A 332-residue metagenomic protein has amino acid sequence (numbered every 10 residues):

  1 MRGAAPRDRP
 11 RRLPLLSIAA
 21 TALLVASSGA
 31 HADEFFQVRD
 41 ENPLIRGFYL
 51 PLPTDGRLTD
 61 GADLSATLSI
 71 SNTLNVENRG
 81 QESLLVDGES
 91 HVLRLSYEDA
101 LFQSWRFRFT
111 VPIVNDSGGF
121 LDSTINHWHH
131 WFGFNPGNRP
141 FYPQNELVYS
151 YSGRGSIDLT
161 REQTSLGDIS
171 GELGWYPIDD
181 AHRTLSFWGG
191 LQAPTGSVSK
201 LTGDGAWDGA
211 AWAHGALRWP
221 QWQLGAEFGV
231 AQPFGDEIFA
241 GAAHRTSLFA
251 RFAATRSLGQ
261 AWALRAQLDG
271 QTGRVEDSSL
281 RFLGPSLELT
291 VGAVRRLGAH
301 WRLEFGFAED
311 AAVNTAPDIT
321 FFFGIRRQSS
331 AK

Functional and structural regions predicted by a protein language model:
A5-S17: Bacterial N-terminal signal peptides that target proteins for export
A26-S27: N-terminal signal peptide c-region/cleavage motif recognized by signal peptidases
A32-K200, D204-F234, A243-A331: Transmembrane beta-barrel domains of Gram-negative outer membranes and organellar outer membranes
